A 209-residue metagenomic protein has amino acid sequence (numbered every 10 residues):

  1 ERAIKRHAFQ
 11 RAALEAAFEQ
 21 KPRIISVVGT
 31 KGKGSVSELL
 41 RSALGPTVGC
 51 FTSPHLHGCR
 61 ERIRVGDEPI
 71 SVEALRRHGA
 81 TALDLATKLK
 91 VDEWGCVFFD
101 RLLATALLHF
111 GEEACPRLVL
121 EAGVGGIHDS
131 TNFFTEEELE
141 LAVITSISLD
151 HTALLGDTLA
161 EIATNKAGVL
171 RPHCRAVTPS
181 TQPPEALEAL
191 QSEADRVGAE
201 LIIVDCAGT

Functional and structural regions predicted by a protein language model:
A8-K21, P46-E137, A153-L155, E161 (+1 more regions): ATP-dependent carboxylate-amine ligase catalytic core
Q20-R23, C174: Pre-Walker A (Motif I) flank of P-loop NTPase domains
R23, S35-G49: A conserved segment at the C-terminal end of the G1
I25-V27: Hydrophobic anchor at the beta1->P-loop junction of P-loop NTPases
L40, A106, L190: Aromatic/hydrophobic pocket-lining residues that form π-stacking "cages" and hydrophobic walls in ligand
L89-K90, E113-A122, G126, T135-T209: Acidic, Mg2+-coordinating active-site environments of NTP-dependent enzymes
